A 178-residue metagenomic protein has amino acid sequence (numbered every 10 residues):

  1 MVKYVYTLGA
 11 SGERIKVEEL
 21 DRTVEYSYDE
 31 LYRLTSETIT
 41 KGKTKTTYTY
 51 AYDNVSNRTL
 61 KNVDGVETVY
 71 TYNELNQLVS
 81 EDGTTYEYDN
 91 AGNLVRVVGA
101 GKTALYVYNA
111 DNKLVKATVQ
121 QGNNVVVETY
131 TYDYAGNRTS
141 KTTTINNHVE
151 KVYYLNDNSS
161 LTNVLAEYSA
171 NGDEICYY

Functional and structural regions predicted by a protein language model:
M1-Y178: Acidic/glycine-rich beta-solenoid
